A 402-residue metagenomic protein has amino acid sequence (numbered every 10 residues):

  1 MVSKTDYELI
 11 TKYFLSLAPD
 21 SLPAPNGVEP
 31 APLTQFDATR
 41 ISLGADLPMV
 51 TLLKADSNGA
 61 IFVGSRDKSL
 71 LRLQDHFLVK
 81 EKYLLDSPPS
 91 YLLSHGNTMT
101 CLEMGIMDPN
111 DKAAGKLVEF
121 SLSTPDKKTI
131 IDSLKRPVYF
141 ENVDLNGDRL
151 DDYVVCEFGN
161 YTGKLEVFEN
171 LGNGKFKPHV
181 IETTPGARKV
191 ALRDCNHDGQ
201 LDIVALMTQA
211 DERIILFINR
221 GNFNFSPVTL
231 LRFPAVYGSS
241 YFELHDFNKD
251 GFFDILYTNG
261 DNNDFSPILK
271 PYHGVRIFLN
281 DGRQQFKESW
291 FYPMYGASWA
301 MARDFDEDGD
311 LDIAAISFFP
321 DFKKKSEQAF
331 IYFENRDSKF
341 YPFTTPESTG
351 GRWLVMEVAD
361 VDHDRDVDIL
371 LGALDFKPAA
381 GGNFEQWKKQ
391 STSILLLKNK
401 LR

Functional and structural regions predicted by a protein language model:
V2-R402: Beta-propeller-forming repeat regions
